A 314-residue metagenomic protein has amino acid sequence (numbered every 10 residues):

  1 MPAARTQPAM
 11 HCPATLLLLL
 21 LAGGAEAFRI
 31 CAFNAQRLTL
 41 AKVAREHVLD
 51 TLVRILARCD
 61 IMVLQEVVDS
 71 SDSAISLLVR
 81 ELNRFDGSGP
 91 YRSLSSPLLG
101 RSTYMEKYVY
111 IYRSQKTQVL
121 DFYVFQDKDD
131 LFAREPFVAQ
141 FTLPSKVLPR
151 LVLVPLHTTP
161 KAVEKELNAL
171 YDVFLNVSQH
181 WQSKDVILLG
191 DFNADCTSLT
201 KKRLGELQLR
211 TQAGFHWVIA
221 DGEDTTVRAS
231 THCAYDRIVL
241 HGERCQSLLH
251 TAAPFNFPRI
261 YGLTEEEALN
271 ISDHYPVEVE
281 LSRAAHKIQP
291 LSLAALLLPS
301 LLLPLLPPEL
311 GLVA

Functional and structural regions predicted by a protein language model:
P2-A314: Divalent cation-coordinating acidic motifs and surrounding scaffolds that mediate Ca2+/Mg2+/Mn2+/Zn2+-dependent binding
